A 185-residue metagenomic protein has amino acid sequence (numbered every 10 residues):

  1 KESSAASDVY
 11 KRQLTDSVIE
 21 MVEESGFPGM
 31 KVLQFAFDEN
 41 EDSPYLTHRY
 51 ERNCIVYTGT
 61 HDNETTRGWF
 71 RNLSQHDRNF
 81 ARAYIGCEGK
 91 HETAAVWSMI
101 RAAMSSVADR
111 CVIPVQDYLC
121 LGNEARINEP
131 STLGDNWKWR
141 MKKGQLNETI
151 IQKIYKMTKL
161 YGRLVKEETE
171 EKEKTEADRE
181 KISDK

Functional and structural regions predicted by a protein language model:
K1-A6, Y10: Single conserved hydrophobic/aromatic residue that forms the stacking wall/gate of nucleotide- or nucleobase-binding
V9, V56-W69, C111, Q116 (+2 more regions): A broadly tuned preference for mixed-charge, low-complexity surface segments
K11-N123: Conserved alpha/beta catalytic core and glycan-binding cleft of carbohydrate-active enzymes
C120-E170, E176-K185: Structured C-terminal cap/extension of enzyme domains
